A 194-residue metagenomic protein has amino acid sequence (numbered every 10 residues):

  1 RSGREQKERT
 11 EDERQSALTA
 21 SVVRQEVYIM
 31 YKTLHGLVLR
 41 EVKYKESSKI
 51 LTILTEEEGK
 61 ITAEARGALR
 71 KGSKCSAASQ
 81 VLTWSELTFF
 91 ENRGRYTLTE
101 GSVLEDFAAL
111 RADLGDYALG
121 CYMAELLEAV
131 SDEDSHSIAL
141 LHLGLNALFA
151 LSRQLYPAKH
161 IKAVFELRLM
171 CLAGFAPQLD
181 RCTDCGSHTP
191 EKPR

Functional and structural regions predicted by a protein language model:
K7-T10: Polybasic, lysine-rich low-complexity intrinsically disordered segments
D12-I29: Short, Lys/Arg-enriched N-terminal segments with co-localized hydrophobic residues within the first ~10-30 amino acids
Q25-R194: Non-catalytic alpha-helical scaffolds and adjoining flexible linkers that form interface surfaces for assembly
